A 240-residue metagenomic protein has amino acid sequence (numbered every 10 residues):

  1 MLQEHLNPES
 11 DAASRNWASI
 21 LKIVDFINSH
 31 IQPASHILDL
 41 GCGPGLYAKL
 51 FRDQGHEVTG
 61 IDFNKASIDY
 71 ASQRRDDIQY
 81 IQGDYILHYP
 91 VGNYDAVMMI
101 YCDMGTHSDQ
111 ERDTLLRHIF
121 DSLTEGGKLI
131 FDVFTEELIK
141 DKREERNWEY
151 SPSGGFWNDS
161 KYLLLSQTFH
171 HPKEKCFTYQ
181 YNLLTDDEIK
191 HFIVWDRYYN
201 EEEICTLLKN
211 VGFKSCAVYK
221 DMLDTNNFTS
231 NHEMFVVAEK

Functional and structural regions predicted by a protein language model:
M1-Q32: Conserved class I S-adenosyl-L-methionine
P44-Q54: Conserved SAM-binding loop of SAM-dependent methyltransferases across substrates and taxa, primarily the Class I
N64-A66: Conserved SAM/SAH-binding beta-strand->alpha-helix loop
A71-S72: Conserved SAM-binding loop
R75-L87: Conserved SAM-binding strand-loop segment of SAM-dependent methyltransferases
Y89-A96: A short acidic, Gly/Pro-enriched loop at the edge of an enzyme's catalytic core that lines a small-molecule cofactor
D113-E125: A short glycine-rich, Lys/Arg-flanked "PGG" loop and its adjoining helix->strand segment in the class I
I130-E203: SAM-dependent methyltransferase
